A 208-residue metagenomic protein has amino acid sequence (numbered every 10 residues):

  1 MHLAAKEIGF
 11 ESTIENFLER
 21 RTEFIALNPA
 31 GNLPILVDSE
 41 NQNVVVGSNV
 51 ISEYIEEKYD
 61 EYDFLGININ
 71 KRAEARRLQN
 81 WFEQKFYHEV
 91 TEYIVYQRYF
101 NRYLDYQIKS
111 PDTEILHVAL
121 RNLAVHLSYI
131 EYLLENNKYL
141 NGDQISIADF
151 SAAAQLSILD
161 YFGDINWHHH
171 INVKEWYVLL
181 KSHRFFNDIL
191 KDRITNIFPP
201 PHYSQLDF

Functional and structural regions predicted by a protein language model:
M1-T113, D207: GST-like domain detector, emphasizing the conserved glutathione-binding G-site in the N-terminal thioredoxin-like
E11-T13, G142, W167, D188-I189: A local structural micro-motif
F17-L18, I145, T195-N196: Positions that flank functional sites
A26, S182, K191: Phosphate-coordinating loops and pocket residues in cytosolic domains that bind phosphorylated ligands
S39, F162, D192: Conserved residues at the C-terminal ends of beta-strands
F82-S182: GST-like fold's C-terminal all-alpha helical module
R193-F208: Acidic/histidine-enriched, glycine/proline-rich intrinsically disordered or flexible terminal extensions
